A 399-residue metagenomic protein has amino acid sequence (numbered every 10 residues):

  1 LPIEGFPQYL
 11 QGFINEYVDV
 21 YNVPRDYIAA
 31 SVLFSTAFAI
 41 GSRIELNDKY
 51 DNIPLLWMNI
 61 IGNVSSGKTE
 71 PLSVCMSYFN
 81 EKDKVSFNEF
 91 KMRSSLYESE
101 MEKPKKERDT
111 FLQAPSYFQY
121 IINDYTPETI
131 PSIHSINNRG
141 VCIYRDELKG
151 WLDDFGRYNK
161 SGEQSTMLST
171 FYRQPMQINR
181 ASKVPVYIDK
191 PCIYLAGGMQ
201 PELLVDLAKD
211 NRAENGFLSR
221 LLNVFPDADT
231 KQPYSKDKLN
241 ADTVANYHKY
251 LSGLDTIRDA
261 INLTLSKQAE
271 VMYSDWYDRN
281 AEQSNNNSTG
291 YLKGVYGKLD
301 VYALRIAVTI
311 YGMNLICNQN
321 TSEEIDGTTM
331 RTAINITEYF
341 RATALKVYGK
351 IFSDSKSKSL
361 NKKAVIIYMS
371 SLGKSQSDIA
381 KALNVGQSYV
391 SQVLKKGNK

Functional and structural regions predicted by a protein language model:
L1-K399: Phosphate-handling catalytic cores of nucleic-acid transaction enzymes
